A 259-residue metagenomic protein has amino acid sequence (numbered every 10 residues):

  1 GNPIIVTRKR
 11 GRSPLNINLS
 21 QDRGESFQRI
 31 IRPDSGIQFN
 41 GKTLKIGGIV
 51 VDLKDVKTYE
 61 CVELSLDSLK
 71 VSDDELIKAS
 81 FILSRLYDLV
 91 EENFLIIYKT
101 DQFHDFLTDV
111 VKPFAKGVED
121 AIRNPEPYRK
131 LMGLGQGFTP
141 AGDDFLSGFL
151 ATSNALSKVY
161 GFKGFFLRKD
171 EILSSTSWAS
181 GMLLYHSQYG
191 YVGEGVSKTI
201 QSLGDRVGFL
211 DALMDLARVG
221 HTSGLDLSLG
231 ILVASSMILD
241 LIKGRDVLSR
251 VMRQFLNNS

Functional and structural regions predicted by a protein language model:
G1-G133, G137, G142, A155 (+7 more regions): Phosphate/adenylate-binding glycine loop and adjacent helical scaffold
E119, Y128, M132, L150 (+2 more regions): Amphipathic alpha-helical segments within well-ordered protein domains
Q136-S153, S223-S236: Conserved phosphate/anionic-ligand binding catalytic regions in large, soluble enzymes, centered on
N154-G224: Accessory, usually C-terminal, subdomains that scaffold auxiliary metal cofactors
G195-S259: Acidic, carboxylate-rich catalytic segments that either coordinate divalent cations
